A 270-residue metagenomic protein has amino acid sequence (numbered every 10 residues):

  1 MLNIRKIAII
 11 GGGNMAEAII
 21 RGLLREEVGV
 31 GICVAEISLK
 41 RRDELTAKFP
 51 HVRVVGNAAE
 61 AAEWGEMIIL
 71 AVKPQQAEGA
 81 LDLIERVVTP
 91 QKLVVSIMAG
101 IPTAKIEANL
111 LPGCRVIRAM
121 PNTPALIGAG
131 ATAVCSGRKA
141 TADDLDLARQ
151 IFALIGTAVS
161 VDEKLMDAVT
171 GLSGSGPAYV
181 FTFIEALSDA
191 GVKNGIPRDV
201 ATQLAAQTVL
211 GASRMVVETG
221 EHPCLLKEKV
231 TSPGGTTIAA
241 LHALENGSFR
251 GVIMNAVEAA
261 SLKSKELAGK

Functional and structural regions predicted by a protein language model:
M1-W64, G130, V192-K193: NAD(P)+-binding Rossmann beta1-loop-alpha1 motif at the extreme N-terminus of oxidoreductases
I4, G65, Q91, I155-G156: Short, well-ordered alpha-helix to beta-strand connector turns
I19, L39, F49, N57-V134: Rossmann-like NAD(P)(H) cofactor-binding subdomain of soluble oxidoreductases
I32, R42, A61, A77 (+4 more regions): Small-residue helix-packing motif on alpha-helices
K105, N109-R115, A131-A168, F181-E218: Internal alpha-helical scaffold of NAD(P)-dependent oxidoreductase catalytic cores
I117, M166-G171, P223-E228: Short pre-catalytic strand/loop immediately N-terminal to key active-site residues, enriched for Gly-Thr
A206-K270: NAD(P)-dependent Rossmann-like dehydrogenase/reductase catalytic/cofactor-binding core
